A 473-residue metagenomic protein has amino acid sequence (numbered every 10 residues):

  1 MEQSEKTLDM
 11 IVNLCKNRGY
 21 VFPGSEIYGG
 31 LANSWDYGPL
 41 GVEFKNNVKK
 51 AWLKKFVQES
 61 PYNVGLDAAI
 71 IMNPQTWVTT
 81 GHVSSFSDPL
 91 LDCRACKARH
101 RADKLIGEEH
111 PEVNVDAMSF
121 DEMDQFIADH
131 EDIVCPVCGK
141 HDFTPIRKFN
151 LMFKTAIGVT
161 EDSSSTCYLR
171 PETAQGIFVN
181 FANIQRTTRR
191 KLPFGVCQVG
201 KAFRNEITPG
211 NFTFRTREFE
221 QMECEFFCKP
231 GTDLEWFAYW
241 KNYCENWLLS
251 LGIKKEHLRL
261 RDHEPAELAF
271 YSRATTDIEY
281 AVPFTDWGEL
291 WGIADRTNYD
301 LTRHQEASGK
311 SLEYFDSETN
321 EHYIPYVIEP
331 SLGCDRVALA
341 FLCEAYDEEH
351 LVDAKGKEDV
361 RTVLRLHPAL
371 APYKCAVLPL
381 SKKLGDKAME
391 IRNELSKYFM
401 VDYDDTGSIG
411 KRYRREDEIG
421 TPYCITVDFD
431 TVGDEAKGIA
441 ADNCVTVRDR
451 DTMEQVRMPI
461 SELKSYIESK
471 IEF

Functional and structural regions predicted by a protein language model:
M1-F473: NTP/phosphate- and nucleic-acid-binding module
